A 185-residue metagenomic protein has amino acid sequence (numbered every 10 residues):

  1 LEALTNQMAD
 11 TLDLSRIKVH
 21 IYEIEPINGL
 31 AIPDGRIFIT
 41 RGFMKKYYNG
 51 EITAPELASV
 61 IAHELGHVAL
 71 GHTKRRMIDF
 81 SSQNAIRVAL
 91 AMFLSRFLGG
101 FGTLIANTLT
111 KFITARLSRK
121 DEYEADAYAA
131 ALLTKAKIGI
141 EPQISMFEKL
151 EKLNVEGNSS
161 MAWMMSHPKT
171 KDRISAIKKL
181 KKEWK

Functional and structural regions predicted by a protein language model:
A3-K185: A Zn2+-metalloprotease active-site environment signal
